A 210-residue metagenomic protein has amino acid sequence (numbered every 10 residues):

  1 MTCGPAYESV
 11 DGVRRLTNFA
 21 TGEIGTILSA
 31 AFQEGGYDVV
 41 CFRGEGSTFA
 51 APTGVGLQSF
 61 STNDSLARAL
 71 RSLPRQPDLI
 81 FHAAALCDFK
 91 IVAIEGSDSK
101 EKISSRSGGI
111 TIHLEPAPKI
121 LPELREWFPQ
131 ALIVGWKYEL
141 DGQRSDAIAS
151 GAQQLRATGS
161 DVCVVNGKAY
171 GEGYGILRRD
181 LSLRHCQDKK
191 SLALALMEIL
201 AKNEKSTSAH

Functional and structural regions predicted by a protein language model:
T2-H210: A cross-family phosphate/adenosyl-ligand binding-site feature
